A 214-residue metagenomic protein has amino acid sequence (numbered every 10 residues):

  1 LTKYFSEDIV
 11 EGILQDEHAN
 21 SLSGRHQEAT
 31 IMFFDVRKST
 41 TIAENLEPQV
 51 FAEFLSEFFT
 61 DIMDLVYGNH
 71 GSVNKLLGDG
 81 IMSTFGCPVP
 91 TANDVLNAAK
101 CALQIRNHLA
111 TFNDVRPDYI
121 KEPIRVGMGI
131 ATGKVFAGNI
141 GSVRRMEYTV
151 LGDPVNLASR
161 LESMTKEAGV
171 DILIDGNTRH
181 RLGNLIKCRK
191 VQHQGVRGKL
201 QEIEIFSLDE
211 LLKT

Functional and structural regions predicted by a protein language model:
L1-Q27: Regulatory cytosolic signal-relay segments
V10, S39, M82, T178-R179: A generic structural signal for short hydrophobic patches within well-formed alpha-helices
A19-K100, Y148: Catalytic NTP-binding/metal-coordinating core of nucleotidyl cyclase/transferase enzymes
I31, I81, V126-T132, I205: A structural signal for short, well-ordered beta-strand segments
L55-G71, C87-M128, D153-K166: Alpha-helical scaffold within the catalytic cores of cyclic-nucleotide enzymes
L77-G78, D118-G129, D171-T178: Acidic/histidine metal-binding catalytic segments
T84-D94, M128-Y148, T165-G169: Catalytic strand-loop-helix junctions within cyclic-nucleotide turnover domains
V135-A137, A158, M164-T214: Cytosolic regulatory/linker segments at or just downstream of nucleotide-handling modules in signal-transduction
